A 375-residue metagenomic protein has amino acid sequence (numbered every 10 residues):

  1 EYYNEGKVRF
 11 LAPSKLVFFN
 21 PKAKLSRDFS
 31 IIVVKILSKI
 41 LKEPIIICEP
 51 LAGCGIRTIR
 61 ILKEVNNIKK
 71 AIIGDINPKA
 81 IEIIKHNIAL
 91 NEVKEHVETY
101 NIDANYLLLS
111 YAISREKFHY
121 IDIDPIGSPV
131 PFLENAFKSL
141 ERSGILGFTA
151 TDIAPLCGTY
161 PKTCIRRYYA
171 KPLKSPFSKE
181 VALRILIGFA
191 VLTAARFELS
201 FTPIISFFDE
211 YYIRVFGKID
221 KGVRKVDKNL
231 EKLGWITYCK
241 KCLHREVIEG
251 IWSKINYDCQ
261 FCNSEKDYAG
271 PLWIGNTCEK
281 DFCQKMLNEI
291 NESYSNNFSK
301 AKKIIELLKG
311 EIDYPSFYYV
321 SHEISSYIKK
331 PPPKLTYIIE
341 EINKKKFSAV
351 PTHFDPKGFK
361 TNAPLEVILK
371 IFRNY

Functional and structural regions predicted by a protein language model:
E1-Y375: SAM-dependent transferase fold signal centered on methyltransferase-like domains, encompassing both Class I
